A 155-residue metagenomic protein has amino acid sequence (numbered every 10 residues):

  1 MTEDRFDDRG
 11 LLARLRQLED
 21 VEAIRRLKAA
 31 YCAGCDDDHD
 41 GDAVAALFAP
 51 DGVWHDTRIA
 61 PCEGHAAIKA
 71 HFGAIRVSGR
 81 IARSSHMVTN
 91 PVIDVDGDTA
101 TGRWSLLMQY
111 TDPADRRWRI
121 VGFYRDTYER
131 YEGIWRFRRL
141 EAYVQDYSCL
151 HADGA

Functional and structural regions predicted by a protein language model:
M1-G34, G41-D42, A46: Short, low-complexity N-terminal intrinsically disordered segments enriched in polar/charged residues
T2-L12, V77-A155: A beta-strand edge to alpha-helix "cap/lid" segment located at domain peripheries
I24, G52-W54, R125-Y131: A short, hydrophobic secondary-structure junction motif
R26, E63, F123: Short, well-structured alpha-helical interface segments that form or flank functional binding sites
C32-C35, C62, C149: Generic recognition of cysteine residues
D40-L106: A solvent-exposed, acidic/Ser-Thr-rich amphipathic alpha-helical stretch
